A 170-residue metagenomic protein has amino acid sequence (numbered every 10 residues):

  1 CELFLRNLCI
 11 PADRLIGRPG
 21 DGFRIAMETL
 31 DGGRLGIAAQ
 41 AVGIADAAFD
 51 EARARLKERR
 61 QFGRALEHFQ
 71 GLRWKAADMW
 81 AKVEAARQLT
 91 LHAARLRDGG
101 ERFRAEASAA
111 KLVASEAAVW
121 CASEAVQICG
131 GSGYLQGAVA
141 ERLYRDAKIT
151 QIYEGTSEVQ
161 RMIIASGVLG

Functional and structural regions predicted by a protein language model:
E2-L8, A12, D21, M27-G170: Alpha-helical interface subdomain recognition
R18: Carboxylate- and glycine-rich phosphate/diphosphate-binding segment that chelates Mg2+/Mn2+
